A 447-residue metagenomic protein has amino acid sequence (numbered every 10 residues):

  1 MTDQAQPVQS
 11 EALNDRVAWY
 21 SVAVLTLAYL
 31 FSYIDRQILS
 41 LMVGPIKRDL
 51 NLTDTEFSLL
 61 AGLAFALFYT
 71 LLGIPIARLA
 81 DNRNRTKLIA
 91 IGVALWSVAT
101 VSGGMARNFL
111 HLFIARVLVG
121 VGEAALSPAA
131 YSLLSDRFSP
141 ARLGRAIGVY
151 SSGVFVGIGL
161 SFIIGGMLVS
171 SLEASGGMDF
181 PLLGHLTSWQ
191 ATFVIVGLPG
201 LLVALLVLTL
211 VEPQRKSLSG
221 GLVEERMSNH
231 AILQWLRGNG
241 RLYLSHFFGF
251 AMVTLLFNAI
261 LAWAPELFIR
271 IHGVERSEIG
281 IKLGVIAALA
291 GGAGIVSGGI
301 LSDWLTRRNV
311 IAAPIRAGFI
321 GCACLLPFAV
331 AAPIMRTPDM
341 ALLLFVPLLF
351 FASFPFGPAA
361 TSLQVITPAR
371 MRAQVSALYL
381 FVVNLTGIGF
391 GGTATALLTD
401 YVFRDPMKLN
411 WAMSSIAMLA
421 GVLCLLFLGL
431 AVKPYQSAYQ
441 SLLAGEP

Functional and structural regions predicted by a protein language model:
L39-S40, N239-I295, S353-F356, A360 (+1 more regions): Extracytoplasmic gate region of multi-pass secondary transporters
M42-L71: Extracellular/periplasmic helix-loop-helix junction of adjacent transmembrane segments in MFS-like secondary
N51, N84, M105-H111, S139 (+1 more regions): Helix-breaking motifs and short loop linkers at transmembrane-helix boundaries and internal kinks in secondary membrane
L71-R107: Conserved MFS/SLC helix-loop-helix module at the cytosolic interface between two early adjacent transmembrane helices
A115-F155: Cytoplasmic helix-loop-helix junction between adjacent transmembrane helices in 12-TM secondary transporters
Y150, V154-T209: Helix-loop-helix hairpin linking two adjacent transmembrane segments in secondary transporters
L208-A231, Y439-G445: Flexible cytoplasmic inter-helical loops of multi-pass small-molecule transporters
P314-A359: C-terminal transmembrane helical hairpin of 12-TM major facilitator-type secondary transporters
